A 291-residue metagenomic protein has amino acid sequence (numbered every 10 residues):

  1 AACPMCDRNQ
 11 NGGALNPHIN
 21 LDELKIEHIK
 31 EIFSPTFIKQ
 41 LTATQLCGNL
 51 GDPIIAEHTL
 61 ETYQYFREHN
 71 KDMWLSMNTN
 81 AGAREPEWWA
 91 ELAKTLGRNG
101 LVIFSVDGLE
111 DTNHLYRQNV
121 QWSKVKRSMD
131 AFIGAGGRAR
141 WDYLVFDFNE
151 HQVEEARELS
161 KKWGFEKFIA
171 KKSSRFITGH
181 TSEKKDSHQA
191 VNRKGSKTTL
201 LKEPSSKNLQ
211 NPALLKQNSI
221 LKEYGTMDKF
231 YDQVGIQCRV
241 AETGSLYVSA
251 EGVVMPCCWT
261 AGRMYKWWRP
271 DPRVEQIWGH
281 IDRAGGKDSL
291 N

Functional and structural regions predicted by a protein language model:
A1, M5-G12, I26-G108: Conserved SAM/AdoMet-binding glycine-rich loop
N9-E27, P35, K39, H69 (+1 more regions): Radical SAM enzyme [4Fe-4S]-AdoMet core and its adjacent flexible, acidic and glycine-rich loops/tails across
N291: Charged phosphate-binding loop/patch that engages nucleotide di/tri-phosphates or the phosphate backbone of nucleic
